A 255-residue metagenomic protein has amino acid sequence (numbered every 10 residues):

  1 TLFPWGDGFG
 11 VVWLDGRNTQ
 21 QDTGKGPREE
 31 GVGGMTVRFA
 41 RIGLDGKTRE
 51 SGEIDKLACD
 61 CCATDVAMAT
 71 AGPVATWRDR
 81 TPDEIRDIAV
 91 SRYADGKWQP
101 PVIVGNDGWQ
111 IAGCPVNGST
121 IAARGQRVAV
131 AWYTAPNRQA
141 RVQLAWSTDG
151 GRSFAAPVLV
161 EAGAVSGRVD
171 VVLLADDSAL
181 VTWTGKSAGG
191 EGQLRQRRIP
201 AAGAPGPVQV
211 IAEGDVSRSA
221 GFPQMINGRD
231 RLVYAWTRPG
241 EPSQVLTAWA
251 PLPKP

Functional and structural regions predicted by a protein language model:
T1-P255: Extracellular, repeat-based ectodomains that mediate carbohydrate processing or recognition
